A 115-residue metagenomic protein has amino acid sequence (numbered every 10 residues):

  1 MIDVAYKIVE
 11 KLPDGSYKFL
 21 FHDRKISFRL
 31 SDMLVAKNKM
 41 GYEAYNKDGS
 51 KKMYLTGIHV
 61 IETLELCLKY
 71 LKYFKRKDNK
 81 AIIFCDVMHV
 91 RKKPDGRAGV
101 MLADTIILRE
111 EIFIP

Functional and structural regions predicted by a protein language model:
M1-I58, L64-P115: Conserved NAD+-utilizing ADP-ribose enzyme module
